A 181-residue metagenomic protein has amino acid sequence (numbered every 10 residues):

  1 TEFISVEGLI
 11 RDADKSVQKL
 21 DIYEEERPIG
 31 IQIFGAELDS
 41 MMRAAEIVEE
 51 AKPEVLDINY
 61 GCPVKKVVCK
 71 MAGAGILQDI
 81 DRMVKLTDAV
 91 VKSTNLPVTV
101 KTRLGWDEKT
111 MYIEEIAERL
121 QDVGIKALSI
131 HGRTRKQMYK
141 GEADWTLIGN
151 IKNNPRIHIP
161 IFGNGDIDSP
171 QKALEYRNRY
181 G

Functional and structural regions predicted by a protein language model:
T1-G181: Flavin-dependent oxidoreductase catalytic cores
